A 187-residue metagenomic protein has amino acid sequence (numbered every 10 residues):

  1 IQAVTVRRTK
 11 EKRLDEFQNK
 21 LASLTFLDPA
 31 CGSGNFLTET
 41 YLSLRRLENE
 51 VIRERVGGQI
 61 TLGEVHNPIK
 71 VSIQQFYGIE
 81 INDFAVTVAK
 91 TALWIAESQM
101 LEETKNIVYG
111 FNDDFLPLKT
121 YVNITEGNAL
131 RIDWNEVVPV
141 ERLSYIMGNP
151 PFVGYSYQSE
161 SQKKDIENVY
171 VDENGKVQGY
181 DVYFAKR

Functional and structural regions predicted by a protein language model:
I1-R187: SAM-dependent methyltransferase catalytic region
